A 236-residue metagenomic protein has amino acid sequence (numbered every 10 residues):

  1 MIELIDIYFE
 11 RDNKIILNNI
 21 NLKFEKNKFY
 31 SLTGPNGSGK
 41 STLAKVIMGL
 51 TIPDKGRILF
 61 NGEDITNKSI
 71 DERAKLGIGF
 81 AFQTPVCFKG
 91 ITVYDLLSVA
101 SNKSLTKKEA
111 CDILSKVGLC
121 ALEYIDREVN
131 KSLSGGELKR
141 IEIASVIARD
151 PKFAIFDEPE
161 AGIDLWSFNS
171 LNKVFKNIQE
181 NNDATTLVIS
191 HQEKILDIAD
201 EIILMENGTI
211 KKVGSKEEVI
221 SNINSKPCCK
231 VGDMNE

Functional and structural regions predicted by a protein language model:
I2, I16-N19: Conserved structural motif at the start of ABC-family nucleotide-binding domains
T33-P35: The feature captures the beta-strand-to-loop junction immediately N-terminal to the Walker
M48: Helix-to-loop junction immediately C-terminal to a conserved catalytic motif
G56-E63, L76, E109: Conserved ABC transporter NBD signature motif
D64-G79: ABC ATPase NBD coupling module
T84, G90-T106: Q-loop/switch helix immediately C-terminal to the Walker
V146-I147: ABC ATPase C-loop
